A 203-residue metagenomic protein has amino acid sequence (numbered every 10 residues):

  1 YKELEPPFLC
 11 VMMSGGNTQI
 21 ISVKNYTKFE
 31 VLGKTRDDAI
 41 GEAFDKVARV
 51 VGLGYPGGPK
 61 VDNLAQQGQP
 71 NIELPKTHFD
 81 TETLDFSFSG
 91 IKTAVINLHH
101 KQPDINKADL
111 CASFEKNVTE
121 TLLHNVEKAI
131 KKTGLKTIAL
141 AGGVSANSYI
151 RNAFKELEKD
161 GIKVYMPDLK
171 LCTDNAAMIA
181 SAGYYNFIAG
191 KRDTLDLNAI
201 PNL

Functional and structural regions predicted by a protein language model:
Y1-L9, A182: Conserved phosphate-binding catalytic cores of ATP/NTP-utilizing and phosphoryl-transfer enzymes
C10-M12, T18-S22: Short beta-strand scaffold segments in enzyme catalytic cores
S14-G16, I138-N147: Glycine-rich beta-strand-to-loop/alpha-helix junction loops that act as flexible
N25-Q67, K92-P103: Glycine-rich phosphate-binding loop plus the immediately following alpha-helix
N63-I138, N147-E156, I162, F187-G190: A contiguous, well-structured pocket-lining segment that forms one wall/lid of small-molecule binding clefts in soluble
I138, F154-I179: Conserved phosphate-binding/catalytic loops in two-lobed NTP-binding clefts
P167-L203: Glycine-rich phosphate-binding/hydrolytic loop that grips phosphoryl groups
